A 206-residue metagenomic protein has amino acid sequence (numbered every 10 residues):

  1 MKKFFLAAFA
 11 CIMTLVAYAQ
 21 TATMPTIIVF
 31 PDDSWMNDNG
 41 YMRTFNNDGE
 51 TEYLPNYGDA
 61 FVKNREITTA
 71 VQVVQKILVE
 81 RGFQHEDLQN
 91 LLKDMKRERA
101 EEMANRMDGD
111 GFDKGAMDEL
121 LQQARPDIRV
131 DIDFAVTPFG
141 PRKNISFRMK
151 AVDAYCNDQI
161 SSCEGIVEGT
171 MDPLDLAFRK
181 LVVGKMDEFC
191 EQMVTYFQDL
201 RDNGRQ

Functional and structural regions predicted by a protein language model:
K2-A8: Sec-dependent signal peptide recognition, specifically the positively charged N-region followed immediately by
A8, D133-V136, V167: Residues that line or immediately flank small-molecule/substrate-binding pockets and catalytic motifs
C11-I12: Repetitive helical segments and hydrophobic/amphipathic motifs
L15-A19: Sec/Tat signal peptide C-region and signal peptidase I cleavage site
Q20-F45, E80, P138-Q206: C-terminal/domain-edge helix-coil "capping" segments
F30-D32, L88-N90, D133-A135: Active-site-proximal beta-strand/loop segments in catalytic clefts of secreted hydrolases
R43-V130: N-terminal segment of the mature soluble domain
M117-R148, V152: Electropositive, surface-exposed helix/loop patches at the edges of structured domains that serve as adaptable
